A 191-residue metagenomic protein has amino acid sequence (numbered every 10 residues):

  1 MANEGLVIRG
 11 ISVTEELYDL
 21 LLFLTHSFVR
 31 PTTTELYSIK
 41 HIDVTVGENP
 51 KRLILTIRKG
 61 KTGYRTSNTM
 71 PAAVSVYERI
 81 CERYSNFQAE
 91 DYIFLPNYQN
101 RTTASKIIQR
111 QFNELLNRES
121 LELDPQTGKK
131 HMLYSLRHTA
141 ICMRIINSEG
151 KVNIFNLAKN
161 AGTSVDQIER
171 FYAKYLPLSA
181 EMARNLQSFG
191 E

Functional and structural regions predicted by a protein language model:
M1-L6, Y37-R79: Conserved tyrosine-mediated DNA breakage-rejoining catalytic core shared by Y-recombinases
M1-T32: Basic, Lys/Arg- and aromatic-enriched nucleic-acid-binding interface segment
T14-D19, R101-K106, D124-N147, A161: Short basic/aromatic active-site micro-motif
L22, H26, P31-T33, S135-T163 (+1 more regions): C-terminal catalytic core of tyrosine-transesterase DNA break-rejoin enzymes
I42-P50, G150-F171: Short, polar N-cap/turn motifs at the start of nucleic acid-interacting alpha helices
I57-G63, N100, K159-L186: Catalytic-site neighborhood detector that most strongly recognizes the C-terminal catalytic loop/helix of tyrosine
K59-R79, A89-L115, M132: C-terminal catalytic core of Y-nucleophile DNA break-rejoin enzymes
